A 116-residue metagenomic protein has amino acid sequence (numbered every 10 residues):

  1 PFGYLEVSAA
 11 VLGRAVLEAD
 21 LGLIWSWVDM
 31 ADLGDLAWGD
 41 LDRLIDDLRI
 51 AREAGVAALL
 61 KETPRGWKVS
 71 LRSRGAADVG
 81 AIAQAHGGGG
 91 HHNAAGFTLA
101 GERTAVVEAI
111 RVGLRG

Functional and structural regions predicted by a protein language model:
P1-H86, G90-R115: Hydrophobic helix-and-loop "lid/oligomerization" segment in the mid-to-C-terminal part of catalytic domains
